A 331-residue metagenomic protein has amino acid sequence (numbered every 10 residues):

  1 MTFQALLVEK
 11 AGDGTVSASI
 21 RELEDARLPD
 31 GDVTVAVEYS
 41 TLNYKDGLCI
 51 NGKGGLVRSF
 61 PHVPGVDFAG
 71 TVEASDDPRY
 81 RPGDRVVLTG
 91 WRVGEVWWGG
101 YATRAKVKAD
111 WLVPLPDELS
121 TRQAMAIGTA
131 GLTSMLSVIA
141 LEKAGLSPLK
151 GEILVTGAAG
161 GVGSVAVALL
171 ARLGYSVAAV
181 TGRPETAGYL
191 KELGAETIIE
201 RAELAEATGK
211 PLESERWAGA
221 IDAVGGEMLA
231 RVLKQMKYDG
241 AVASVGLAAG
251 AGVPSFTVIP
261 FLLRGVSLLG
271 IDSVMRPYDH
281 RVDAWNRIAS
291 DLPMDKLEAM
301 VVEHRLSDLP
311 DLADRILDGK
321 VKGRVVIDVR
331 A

Functional and structural regions predicted by a protein language model:
A26-T41, K53-V93: Glycine-rich beta-strand-centered segment in the early N-terminal region that forms part of a ligand/cofactor-binding
D67, D84-R85, R104, R172 (+1 more regions): Residue-level marker of beta-strand positions
V87, A218-I221, A243: N-terminal Rossmann-like NAD(P) cofactor-binding module of classical short-chain dehydrogenase/reductase
T89-L154: NAD(P)H dinucleotide-binding glycine-rich loop of Rossmann-like/cofactor-binding domains, especially the beta1-alpha1
G131-L132, G157-S164, G225: Glycine-rich NAD(P) Rossmann-fold beta1-alpha1 loop
A171-M228, N286: Adenosine-nucleotide cofactor-binding segment
E227-M294, V329-A331: Glycine-rich phosphate-binding loop and adjacent beta-alpha segment of Rossmann(oid) nucleotide-cofactor-binding
D279-A331: C-terminal hydrophobic helical "lid"/dimerization subdomain of Rossmann-like NAD(P)H-dependent oxidoreductases
